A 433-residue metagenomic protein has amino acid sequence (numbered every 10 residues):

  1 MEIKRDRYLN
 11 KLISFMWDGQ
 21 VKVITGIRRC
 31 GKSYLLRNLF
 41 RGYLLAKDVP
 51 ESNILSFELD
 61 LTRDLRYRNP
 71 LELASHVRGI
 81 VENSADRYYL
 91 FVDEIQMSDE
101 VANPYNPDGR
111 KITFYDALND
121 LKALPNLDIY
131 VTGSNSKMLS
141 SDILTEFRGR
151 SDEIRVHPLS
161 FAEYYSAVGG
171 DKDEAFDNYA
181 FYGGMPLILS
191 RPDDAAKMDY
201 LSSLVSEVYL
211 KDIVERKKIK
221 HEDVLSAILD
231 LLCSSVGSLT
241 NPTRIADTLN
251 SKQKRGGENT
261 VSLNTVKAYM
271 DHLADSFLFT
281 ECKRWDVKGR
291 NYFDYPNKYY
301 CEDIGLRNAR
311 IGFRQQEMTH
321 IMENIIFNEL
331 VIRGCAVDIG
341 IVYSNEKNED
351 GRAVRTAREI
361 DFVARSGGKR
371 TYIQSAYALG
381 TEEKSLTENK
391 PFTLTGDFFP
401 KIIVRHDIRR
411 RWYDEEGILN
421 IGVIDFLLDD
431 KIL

Functional and structural regions predicted by a protein language model:
I3-G19: Pre-Walker A adenine-sensing motif
I24: Hydrophobic anchor at the beta1->P-loop junction of P-loop NTPases
S33: Walker A/P-loop
S56-D86: Short glycine-rich substrate-engagement loop in P-loop NTPases that contacts/grips substrate
Q96-Y130: Conserved Walker B catalytic segment
N126, S134-S136, S140-L239, T243: Interdomain motor-coupling "hinge/lid" segment immediately C-terminal to the ATP-binding subdomain of NTP-driven enzymes
D194-K369: Accessory nucleic acid-recognition modules appended to NTPase machines
I408-L433: Domain-level recognition of nuclease-like catalytic cores that cleave nucleotide substrates
